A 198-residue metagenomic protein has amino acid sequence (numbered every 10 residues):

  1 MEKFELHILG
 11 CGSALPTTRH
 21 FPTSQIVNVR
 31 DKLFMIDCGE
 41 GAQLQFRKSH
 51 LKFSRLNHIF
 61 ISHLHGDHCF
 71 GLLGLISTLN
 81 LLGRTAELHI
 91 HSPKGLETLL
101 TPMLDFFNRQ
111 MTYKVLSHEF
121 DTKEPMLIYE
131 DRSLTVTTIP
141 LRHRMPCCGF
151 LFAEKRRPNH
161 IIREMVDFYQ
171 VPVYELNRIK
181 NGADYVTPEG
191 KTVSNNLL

Functional and structural regions predicted by a protein language model:
M1-S49, E87, F150-F152, N159: Conserved beta-strand hairpin/beta-sheet module of binuclear metal-dependent hydrolase folds, prominently
L6, V115-S117, V136: Generic structural signal for residues in well-ordered beta-strands
L15-T17, R109, H143-M145: Short glycine/serine/proline-enriched coil/turn segments at secondary-structure junctions
E40-H91, E119-D121: Active-site metal-binding motif and surrounding structural segment of the metallo-beta-lactamase
Q43, G66, L96-E97, H143-R144 (+1 more regions): Alpha-helix N-cap/helix-start and coil->helix boundary motif
L51-S54, Y113, R132-L134: Structured loop/turn residues at beta-strand edges in well-structured enzyme cores
R84-L88, K94-D121: Active-site neighborhood of divalent metal-dependent phosphoester bond hydrolases
D121-L198: Metal-dependent phosphodiesterase/nuclease catalytic metal-binding core
